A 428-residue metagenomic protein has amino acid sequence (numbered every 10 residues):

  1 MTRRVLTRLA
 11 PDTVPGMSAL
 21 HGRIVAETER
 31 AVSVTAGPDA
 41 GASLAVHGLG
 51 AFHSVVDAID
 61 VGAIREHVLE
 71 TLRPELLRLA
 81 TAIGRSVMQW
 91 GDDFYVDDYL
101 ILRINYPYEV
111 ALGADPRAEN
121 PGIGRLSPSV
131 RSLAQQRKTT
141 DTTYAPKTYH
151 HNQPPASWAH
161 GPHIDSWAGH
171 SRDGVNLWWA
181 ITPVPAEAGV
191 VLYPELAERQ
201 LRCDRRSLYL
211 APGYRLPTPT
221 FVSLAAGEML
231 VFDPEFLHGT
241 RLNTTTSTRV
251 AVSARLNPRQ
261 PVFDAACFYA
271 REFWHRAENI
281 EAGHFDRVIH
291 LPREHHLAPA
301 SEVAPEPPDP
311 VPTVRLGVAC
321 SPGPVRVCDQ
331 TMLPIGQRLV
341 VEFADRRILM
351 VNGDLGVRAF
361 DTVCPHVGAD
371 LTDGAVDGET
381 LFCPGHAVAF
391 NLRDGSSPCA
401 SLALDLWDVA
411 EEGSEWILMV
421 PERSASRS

Functional and structural regions predicted by a protein language model:
M1-G91, A300-G317, E415-I417: N-terminal auxiliary "cap/dimerization" subdomain that precedes the catalytic jelly-roll/cupin core of mononuclear
G50-R172, V420: Signature of the catalytic double-stranded beta-helix
A156-S223: Catalytic core of non-heme Fe(II) oxygenases with the double-stranded beta-helix
T218-T220, G323, D329, T372: Short, conserved secondary-structure segments in the cores of folded domains
L224-L237, P384-G385: Conserved metal-binding segment of the jelly-roll/cupin
F232, L237-T245, T372, N391: Short beta-strand His + acidic residue motifs that chelate non-heme Fe in jelly-roll/DSBH and cupin folds
L242-G317: Non-heme Fe(II)/2-oxoglutarate
M332-S428: Rieske [2Fe-2S] iron-sulfur-binding domain
